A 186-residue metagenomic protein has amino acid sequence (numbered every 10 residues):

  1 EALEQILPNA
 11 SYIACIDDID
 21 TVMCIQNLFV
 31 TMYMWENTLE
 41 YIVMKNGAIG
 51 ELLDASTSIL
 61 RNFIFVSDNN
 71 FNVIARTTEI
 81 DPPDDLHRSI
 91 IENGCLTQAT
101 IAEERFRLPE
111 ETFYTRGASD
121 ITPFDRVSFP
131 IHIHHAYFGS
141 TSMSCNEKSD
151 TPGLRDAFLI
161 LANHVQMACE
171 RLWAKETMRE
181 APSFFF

Functional and structural regions predicted by a protein language model:
E1-F186: Hydrophobic, helix-rich cores of sensory/ligand-binding and other regulatory modules that couple small-molecule
